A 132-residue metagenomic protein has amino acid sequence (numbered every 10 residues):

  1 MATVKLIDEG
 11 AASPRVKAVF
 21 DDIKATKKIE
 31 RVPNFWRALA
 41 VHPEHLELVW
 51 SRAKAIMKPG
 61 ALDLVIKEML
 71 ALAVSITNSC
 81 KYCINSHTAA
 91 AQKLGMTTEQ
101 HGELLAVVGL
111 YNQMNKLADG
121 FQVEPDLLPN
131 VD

Functional and structural regions predicted by a protein language model:
M1-D132: Hydrophobic alpha-helical segments
